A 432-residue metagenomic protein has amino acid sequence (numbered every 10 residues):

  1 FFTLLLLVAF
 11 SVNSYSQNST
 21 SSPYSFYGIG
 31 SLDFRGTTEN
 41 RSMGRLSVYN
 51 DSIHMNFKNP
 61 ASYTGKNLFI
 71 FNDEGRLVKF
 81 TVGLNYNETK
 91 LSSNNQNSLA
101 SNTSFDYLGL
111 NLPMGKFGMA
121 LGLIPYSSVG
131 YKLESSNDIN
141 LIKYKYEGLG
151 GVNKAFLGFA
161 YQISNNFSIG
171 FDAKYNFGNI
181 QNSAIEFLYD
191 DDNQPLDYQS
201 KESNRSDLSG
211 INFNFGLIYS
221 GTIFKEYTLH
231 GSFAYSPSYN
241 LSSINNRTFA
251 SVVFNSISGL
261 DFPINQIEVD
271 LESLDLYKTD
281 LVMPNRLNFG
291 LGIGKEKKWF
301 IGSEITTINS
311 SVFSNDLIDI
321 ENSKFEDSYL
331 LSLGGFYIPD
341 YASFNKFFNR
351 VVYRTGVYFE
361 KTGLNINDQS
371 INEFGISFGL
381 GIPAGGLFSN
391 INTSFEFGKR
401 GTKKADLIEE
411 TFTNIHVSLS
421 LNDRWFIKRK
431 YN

Functional and structural regions predicted by a protein language model:
F1-S22, N432: Bacterial Sec-dependent N-terminal signal peptides
Q17-N432: Subset of outer-membrane beta-barrel
